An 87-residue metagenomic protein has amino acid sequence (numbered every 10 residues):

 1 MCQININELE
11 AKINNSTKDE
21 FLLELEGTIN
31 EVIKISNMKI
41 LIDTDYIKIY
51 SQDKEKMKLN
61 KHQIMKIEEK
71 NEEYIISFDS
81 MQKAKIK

Functional and structural regions predicted by a protein language model:
N5-T17: N-terminal helix-cap/turn-to-beta initiation motif at the start of protein domains
K18-E26: A short, Trp-centered hydrophobic/proline-enriched beta-strand micro-motif
T28-I33, D53-N60, I75-K87: Short, surface-exposed beta-strand/loop "edge" segments at domain boundaries and coil↔beta transitions
V32-T44: Short, flexible N-terminal segments of the mature chain
M38-I40, K54-E73: Structured surface patches comprising rigid loops and adjacent beta-strands/short helices at the edges of well-ordered
T44-D53: Basic/aromatic-rich interaction segments and small domains that mediate binding to polyanionic partners
